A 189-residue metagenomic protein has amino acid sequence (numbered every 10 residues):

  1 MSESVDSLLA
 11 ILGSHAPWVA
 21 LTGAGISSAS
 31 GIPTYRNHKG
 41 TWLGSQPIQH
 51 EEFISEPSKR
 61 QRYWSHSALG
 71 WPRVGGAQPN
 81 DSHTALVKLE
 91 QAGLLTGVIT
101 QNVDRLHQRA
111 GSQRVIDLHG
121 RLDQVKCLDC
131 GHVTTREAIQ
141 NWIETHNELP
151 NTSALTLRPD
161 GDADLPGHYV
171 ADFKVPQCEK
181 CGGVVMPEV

Functional and structural regions predicted by a protein language model:
M1-V189: Conserved catalytic core of sirtuin-type NAD+-dependent deacylases
